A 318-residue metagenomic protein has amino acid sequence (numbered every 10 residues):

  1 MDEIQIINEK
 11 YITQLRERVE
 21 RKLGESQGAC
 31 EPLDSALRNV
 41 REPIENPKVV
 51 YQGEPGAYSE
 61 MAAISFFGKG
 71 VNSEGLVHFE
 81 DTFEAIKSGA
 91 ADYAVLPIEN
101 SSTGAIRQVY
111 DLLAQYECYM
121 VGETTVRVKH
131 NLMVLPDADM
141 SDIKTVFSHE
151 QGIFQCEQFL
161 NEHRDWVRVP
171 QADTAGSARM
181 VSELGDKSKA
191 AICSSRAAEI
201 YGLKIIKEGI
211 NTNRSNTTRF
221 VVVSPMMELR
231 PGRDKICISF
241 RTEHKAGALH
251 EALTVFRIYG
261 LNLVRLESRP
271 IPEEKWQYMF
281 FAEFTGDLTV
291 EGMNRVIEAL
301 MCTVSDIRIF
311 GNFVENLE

Functional and structural regions predicted by a protein language model:
M1-E318: Domain-level signature for soluble enzymes in the chorismate/prephenate branch of the shikimate pathway
